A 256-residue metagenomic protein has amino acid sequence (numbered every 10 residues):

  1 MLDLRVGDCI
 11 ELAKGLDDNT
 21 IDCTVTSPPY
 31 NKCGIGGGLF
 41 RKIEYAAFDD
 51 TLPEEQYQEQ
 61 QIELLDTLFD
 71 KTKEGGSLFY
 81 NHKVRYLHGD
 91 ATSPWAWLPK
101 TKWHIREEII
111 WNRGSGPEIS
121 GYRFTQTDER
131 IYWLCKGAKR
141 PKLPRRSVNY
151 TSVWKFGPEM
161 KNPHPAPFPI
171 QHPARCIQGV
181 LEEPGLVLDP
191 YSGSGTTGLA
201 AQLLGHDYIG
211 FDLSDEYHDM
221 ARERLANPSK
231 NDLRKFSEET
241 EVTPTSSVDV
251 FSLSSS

Functional and structural regions predicted by a protein language model:
M1-A13, R222-S256: S-adenosyl-L-methionine
M1-M220, V250: Core catalytic lobe of class I
